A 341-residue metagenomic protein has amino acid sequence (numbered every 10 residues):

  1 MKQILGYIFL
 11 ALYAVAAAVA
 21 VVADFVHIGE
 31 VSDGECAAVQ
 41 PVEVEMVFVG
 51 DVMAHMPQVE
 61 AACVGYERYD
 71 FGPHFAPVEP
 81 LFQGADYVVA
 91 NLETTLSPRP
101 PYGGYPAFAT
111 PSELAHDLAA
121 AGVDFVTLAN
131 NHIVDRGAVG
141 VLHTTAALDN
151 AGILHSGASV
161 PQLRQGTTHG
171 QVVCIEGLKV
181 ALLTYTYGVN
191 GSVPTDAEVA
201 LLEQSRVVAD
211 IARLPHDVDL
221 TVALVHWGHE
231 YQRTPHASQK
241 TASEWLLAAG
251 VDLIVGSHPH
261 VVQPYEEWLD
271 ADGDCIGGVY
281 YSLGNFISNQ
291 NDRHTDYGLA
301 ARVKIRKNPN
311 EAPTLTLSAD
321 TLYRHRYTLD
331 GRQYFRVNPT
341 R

Functional and structural regions predicted by a protein language model:
K2-L10: Sec-dependent signal peptide recognition, specifically the positively charged N-region followed immediately by
G6-Y7, V15-R341: Acidic, metal/ion-coordinating pockets
